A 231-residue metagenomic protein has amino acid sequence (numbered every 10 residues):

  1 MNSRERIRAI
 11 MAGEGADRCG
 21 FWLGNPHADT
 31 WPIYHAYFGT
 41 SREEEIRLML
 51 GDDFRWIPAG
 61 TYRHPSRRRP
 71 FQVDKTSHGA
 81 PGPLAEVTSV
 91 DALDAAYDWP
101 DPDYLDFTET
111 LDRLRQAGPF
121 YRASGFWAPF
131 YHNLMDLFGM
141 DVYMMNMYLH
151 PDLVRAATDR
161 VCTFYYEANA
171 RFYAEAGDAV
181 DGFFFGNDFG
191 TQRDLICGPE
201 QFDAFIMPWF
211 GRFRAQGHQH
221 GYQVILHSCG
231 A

Functional and structural regions predicted by a protein language model:
M1-G39, A96-A231: Active-site loop segments of alpha/beta catalytic cores
G13, I33-H35, G39, R47-G51 (+1 more regions): Glycine-centered secondary-structure boundary/capping sites
G15, D52, H64-S66, A92 (+1 more regions): Alpha-helix termini
T40-T61, E175-A176: Catalytic domains of carbohydrate-active enzymes, especially glycoside hydrolases
L48-D52, R68-G79, T110, A168-G182: A broadly tuned preference for mixed-charge, low-complexity surface segments
A59-L105, R115-Y121: A contiguous, low-structure linker/loop signature
